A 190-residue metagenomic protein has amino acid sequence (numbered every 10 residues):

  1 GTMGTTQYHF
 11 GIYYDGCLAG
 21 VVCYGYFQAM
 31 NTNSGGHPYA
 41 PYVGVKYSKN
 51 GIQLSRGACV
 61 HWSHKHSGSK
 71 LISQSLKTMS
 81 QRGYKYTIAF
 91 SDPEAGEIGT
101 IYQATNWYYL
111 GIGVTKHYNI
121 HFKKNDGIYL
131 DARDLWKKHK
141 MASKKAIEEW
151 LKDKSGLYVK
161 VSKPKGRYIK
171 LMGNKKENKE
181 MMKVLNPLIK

Functional and structural regions predicted by a protein language model:
G1-T5: Short loop/turn motifs at secondary-structure junctions and domain boundaries
T6-Y26: Conserved beta-hairpin
Q7, K163-Y168: Short hydrophobic/aromatic beta-strand or adjacent loop that forms the aromatic wall/cage of a ligand/substrate-binding
Y26-L157: Acyl-donor binding region in acyl/amide transferases
K152, S162-K163: Class I (Rossmann-like) S-adenosyl-L-methionine-dependent methyltransferase catalytic domain, capturing the SAM-binding
I169-N174: Short beta-strand-to-coil "C-cap" segments at the C-terminal boundary of structured domains/repeats, marking
E180-K190: Short, cationic low-complexity segments
